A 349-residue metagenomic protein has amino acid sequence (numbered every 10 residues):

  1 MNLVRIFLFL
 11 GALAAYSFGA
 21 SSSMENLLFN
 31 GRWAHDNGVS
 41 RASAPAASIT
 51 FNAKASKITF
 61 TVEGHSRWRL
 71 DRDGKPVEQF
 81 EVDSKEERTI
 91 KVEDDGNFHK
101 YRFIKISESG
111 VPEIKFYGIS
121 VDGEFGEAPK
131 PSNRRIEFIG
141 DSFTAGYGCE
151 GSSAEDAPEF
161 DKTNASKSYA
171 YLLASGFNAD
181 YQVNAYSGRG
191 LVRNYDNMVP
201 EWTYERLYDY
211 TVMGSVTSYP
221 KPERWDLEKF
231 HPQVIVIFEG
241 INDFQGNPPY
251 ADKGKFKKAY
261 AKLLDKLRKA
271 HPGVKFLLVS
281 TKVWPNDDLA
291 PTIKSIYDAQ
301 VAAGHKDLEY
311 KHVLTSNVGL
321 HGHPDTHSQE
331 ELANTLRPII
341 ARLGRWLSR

Functional and structural regions predicted by a protein language model:
N2, F18-I139, F143-A165, S348-R349: N-terminal secretory targeting modules
N2-F9: Sec-dependent signal peptide recognition, specifically the positively charged N-region followed immediately by
L10-G19: Hydrophobic h-region of N-terminal signal peptides that target proteins for export in Gram-negative bacteria
A44-A46, E155-A251, W284-A290, H323: Conserved SGNH/GDSL esterase-like catalytic core that processes O-acyl groups on lipids and polysaccharides
R135-I139, T144, Y181-A185, Q233-F238 (+2 more regions): Structural recognition of the beta-strand scaffold that forms the well-ordered cores of secreted hydrolase catalytic
T144, A174, N178, Q182 (+6 more regions): Sec-exported extracytoplasmic/periplasmic mature domains
Y260-L264, I293-Y297: Generic structural signal for well-ordered alpha-helices, preferentially at hydrophobic/aromatic core positions
L320-R349: Histidine-centered active-site loop/cap adjacent to the catalytic His in serine esterases/O-acetyl transfer systems
